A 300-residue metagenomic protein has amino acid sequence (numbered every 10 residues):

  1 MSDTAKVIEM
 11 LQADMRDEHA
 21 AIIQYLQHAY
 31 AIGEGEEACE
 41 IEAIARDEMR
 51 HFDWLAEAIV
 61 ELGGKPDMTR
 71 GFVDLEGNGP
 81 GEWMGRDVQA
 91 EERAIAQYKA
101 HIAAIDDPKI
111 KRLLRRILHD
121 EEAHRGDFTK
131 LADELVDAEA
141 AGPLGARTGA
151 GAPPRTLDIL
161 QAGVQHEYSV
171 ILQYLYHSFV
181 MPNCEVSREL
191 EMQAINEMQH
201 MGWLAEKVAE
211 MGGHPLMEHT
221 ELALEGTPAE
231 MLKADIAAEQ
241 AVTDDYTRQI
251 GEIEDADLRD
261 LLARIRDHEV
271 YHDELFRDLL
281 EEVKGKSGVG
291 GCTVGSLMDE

Functional and structural regions predicted by a protein language model:
M1-E300: Iron-associated oxidoreductase/ferritin-like identity signal
